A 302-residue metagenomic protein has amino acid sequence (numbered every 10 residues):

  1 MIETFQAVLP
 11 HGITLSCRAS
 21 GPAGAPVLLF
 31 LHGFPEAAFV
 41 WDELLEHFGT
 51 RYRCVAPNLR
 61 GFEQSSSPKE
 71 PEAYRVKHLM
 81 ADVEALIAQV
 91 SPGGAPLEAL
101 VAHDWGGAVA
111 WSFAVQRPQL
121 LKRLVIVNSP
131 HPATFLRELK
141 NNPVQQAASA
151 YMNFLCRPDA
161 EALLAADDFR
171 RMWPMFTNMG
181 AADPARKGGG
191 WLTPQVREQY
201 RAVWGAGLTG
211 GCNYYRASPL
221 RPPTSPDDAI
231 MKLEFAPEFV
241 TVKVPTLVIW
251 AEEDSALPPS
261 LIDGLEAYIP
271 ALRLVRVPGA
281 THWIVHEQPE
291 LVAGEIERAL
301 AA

Functional and structural regions predicted by a protein language model:
I2, L15, V55, F62-V101 (+4 more regions): Flexible "cap/lid" subdomain of the alpha/beta-hydrolase fold that forms the substrate-access gate
E3-P10: Short acidic-hydrophobic surface loop/beta-edge motif
L9, G21-A23, F48, E238-V242: Short, flexible hinge/linker loops that cap or flank conserved catalytic cores
H11-A19: A short loop-to-beta-strand scaffold at the N-terminal edge of the catalytic core in hydrolase folds
R18-S67: Conserved HGGG/HGGXW glycine-rich cap/lid loop of the alpha/beta-hydrolase fold
G33, R75, E287-Q288: Active-site helix-initiating loop/hinge in glycosyltransferases
P35, G106, V285: Short active-site segment of divalent metal-dependent hydrolases/proteases that encodes the spacing between
A280-P289, A293: Catalytic histidine-centered segment of alpha/beta-hydrolase-like enzymes
